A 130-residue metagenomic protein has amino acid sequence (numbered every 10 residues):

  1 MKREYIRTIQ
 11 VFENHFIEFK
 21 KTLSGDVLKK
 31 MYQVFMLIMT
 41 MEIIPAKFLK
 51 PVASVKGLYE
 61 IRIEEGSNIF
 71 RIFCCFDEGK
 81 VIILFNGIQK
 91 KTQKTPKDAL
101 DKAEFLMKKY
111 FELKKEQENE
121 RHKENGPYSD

Functional and structural regions predicted by a protein language model:
M1-I69, E78-I82, K90-D130: Basic, Lys/Arg-enriched alpha-helical interface segments
